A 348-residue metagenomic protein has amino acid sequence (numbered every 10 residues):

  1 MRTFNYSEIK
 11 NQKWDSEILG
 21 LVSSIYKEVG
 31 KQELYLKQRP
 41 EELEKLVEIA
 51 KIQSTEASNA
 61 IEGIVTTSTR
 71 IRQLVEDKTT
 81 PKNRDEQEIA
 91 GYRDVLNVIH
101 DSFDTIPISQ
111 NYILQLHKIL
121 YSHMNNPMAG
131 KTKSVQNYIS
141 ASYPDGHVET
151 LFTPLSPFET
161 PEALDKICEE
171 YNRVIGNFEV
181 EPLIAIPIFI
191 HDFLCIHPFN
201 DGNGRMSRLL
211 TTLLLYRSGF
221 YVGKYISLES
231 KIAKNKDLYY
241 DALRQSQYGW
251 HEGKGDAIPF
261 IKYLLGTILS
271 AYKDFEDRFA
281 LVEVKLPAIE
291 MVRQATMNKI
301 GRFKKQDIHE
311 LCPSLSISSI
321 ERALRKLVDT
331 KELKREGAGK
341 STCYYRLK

Functional and structural regions predicted by a protein language model:
M1-K348: FIC/Doc superfamily catalytic core
